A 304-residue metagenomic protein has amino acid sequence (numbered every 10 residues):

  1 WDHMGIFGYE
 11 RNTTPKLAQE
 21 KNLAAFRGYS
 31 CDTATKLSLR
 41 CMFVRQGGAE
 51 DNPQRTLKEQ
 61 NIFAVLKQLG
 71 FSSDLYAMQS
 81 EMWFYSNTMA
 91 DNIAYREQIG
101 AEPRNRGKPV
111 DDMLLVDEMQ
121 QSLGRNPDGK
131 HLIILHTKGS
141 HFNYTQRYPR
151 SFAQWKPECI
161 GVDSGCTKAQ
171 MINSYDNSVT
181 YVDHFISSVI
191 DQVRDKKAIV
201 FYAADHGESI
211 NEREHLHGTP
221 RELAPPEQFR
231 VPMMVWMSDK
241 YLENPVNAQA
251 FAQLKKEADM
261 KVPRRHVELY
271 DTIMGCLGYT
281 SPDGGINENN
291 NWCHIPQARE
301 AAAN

Functional and structural regions predicted by a protein language model:
W1-I160, R230, R265-V267, D271-R299: Active-site-proximal alpha/beta segments of enzymes that process anionic O-linked groups
C41-F43, G100, V162-M171, N247-K256: Short glycine/proline-rich turn/loop motifs
E50, R106-V110, C166, Q170-Y181 (+1 more regions): Short, surface-exposed alpha-helical recognition segments that flank or form part of ligand/macromolecule-binding
A64, E81, Q121, S187 (+6 more regions): Membrane-interface soluble catalytic domains
S72-S73, A198-V200: Hydrophobic anchor at the start of a short beta-strand that flanks the dinucleotide cofactor-binding loop
Y76, A203, M234-W236: Short hydrophobic segments within beta-strands
M82-Y85, K138-S188, V193, E214-P232: Active-site-proximal cap/lid insertion segments
I134, Y202-A203: Generic enzyme active-site microenvironment
